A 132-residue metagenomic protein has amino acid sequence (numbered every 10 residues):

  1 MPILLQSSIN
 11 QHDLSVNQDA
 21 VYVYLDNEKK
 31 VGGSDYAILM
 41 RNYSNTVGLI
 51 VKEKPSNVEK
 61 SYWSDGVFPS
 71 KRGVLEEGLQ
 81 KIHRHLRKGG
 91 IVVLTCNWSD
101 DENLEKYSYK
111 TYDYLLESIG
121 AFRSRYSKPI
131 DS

Functional and structural regions predicted by a protein language model:
M1-S132: Macrodomain-like recognition of ADP-ribose-binding/processing modules
